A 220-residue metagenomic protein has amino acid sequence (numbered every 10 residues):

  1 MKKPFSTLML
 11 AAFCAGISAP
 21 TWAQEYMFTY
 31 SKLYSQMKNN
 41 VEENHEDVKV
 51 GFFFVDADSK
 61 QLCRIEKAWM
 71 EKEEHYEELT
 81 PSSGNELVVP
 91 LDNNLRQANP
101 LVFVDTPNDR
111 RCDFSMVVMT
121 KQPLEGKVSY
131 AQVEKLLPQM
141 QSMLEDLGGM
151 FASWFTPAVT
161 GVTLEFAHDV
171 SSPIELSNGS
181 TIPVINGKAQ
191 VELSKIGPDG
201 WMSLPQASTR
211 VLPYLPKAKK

Functional and structural regions predicted by a protein language model:
M1-M9: Bacterial N-terminal signal peptides that target proteins for export
M9-G16: Bacterial N-terminal signal peptides
S18-P20: N-terminal signal peptide c-region/cleavage motif recognized by signal peptidases
W22-Q97: N-terminal Sec/ER secretory leader and immediately downstream segment of secreted/extracellular precursors
F54-D56, W69, T106-N108, V118 (+2 more regions): A mature extracytoplasmic/lumenal domain signature
P90-N108, V191-S208: Noncatalytic modules at the cell exterior or secretory-pathway interfaces, chiefly beta-strand-rich lectin/adhesion
A98-T156: Surface-exposed beta-loop interaction hotspot
M143-K220: Glycine-rich, aromatic-bearing surface loops/beta-hairpins
